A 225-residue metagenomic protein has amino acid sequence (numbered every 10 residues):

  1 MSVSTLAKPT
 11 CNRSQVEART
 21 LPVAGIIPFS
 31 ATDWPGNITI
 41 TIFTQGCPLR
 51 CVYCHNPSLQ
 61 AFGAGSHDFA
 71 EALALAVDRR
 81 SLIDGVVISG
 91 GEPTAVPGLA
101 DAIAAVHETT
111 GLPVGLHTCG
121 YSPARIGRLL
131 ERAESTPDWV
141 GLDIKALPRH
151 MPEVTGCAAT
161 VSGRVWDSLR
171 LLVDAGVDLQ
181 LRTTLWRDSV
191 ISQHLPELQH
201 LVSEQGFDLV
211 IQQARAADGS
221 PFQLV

Functional and structural regions predicted by a protein language model:
M1-R13, D208-D218: Iron-sulfur (Fe-S) cluster-binding modules
V3-L6, L21-I27, G219-V225: Short, basic/aromatic-enriched C-terminal tail that caps enzymatic domains
R13, L21, I27-F69: Canonical Radical SAM [4Fe-4S] cluster-binding loop centered on the CxxxCxxC motif and its immediate flanking residues
V16: Catalytic phosphate/metal-binding cores of nucleic-acid and nucleotide-processing enzymes, i.e., regions that mediate
N37-T39, I83-G85, Q180: Short, solvent-exposed beta-strand edge segments and adjacent coil->beta transition regions
T41-F43, G85-S89, G115-H117: Short, conserved beta-strand segments within well-ordered enzyme catalytic domains that often line or immediately flank
P57-I88, P97: Conserved alpha-helical substructure of the radical SAM core
A74-D78, L82, T94-L224: Conserved AdoMet/S-adenosylmethionine-binding subsite of the radical SAM
